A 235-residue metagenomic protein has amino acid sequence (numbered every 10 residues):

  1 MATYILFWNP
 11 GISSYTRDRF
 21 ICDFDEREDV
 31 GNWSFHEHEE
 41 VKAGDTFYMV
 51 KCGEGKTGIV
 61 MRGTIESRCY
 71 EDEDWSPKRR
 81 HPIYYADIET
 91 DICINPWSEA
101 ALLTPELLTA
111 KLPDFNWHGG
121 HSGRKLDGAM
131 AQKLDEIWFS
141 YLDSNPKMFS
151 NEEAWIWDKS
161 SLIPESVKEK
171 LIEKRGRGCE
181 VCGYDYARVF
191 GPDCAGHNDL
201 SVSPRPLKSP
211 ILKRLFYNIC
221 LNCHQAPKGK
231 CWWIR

Functional and structural regions predicted by a protein language model:
M1-A43, T109, L126-P146: Compositionally biased, charged N-terminal/linker segments
K51-K56: Short, charged beta-turn/beta-strand-edge "cap" motif at the junction between a beta-strand and an adjacent loop
G58, T64-K125: Aromatic- and Lys/Arg-enriched surface recognition patch
E73-W75, V189-G196, A226-R235: Short conserved catalytic/interaction loops centered on acidic-Pro-aromatic/His motifs
N145-G191, P206-L212: Short, charged surface segments at domain edges that flank catalytic/cofactor-binding sites
N198-R205: Histidine-centered catalytic micro-motifs used for acid/base chemistry in nuclease and nucleotide-processing active
P206-N218, Q225-R235: Polybasic, low-complexity binding patches
